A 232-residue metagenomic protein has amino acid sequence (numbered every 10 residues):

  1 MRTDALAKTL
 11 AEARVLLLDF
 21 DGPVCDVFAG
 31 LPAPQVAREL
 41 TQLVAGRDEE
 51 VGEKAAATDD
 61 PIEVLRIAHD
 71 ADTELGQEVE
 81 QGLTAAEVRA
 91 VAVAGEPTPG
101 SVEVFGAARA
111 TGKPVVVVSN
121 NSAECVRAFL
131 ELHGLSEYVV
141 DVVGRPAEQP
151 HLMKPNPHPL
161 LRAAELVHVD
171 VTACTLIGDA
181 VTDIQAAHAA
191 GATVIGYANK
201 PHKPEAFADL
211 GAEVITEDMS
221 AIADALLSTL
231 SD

Functional and structural regions predicted by a protein language model:
M1-A56: Active-site neighborhood of HAD-like aspartate-dependent phosphohydrolases
L10-A11, A110-K113, V167-A173, T229-L230: Glycine-rich phosphate-binding loop signature in dinucleotide/nucleotide-binding domains
V36-A92, V102: A metal-dependent, Asp-based hydrolase signature
V88-V117, A123-R127: Short, acidic loop-to-helix structural element flanking the phosphoryl-transfer center in phosphate-processing enzymes
V116-V117, L176, G196: Structural beta-sheet core signal
A123-T175, T182-Q185, A189, K203-A208: Substrate-recognition "cap/lid" segment bordering the active-site pocket of phosphatases
G191-T193: Structural loop-to-beta junction motif characteristic of Rossmann-like glycosyltransferase folds
V214-D218: Short acidic-hydrophobic, aromatic-tinged amphipathic segments that line or gate anion-handling sites
